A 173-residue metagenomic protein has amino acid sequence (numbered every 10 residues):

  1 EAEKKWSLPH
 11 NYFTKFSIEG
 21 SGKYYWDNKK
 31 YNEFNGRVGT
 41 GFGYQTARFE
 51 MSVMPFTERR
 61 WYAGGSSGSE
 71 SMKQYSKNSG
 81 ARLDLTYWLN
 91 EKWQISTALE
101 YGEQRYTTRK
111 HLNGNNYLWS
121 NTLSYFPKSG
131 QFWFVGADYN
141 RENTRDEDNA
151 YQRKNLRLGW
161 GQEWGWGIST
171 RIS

Functional and structural regions predicted by a protein language model:
E1-S173: Gram-negative and organellar
